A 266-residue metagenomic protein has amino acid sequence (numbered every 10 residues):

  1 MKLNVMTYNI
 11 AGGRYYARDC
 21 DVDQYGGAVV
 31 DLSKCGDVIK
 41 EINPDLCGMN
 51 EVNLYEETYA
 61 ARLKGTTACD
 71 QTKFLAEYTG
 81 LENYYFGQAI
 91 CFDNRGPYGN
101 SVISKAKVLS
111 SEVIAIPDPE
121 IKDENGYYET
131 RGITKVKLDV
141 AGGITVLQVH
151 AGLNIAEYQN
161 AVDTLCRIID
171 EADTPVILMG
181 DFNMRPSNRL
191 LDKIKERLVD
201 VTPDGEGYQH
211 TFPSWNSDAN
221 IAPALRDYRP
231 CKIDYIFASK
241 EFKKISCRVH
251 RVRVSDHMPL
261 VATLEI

Functional and structural regions predicted by a protein language model:
M1-Y78, C91-N94: N-terminal, active-site-proximal structural segment of metallo-dependent hydrolase catalytic domains
K2-D21, E112-I114, K135, G143-G152: Active-site-proximal beta-strand elements of phosphoester/diester hydrolases
N4-N9, C35-L63, I103, V136 (+4 more regions): Active-site beta-strand/loop signature of hydrolases that rely on acidic residues for catalysis
I10-G13, V52-Y55, C91-F92, A106-L109 (+3 more regions): Short, solvent-exposed loop/turn segments at secondary-structure junctions
V22-A28, L63, K122-N125, G152-E157: Short, flexible loop segments at the rims of nucleotide/cofactor-binding pockets, characterized by
V29-S33, C69, T130, Q159-V162 (+1 more regions): Structural motif corresponding to alpha-helix initiation and N-cap regions
V52-G143, R248-R251: Structured beta-strand-rich core segments of catalytic domains in phosphoester-bond hydrolases
I155-Q159, R167-V176, N183-I266: Metal-dependent phosphoester-hydrolase catalytic domains
